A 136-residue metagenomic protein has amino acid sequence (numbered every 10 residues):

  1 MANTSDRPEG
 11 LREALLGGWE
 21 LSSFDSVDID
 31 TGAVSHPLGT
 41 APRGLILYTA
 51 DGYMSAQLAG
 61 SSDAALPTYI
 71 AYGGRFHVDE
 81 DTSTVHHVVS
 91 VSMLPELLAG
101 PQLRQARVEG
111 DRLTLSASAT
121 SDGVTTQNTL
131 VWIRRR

Functional and structural regions predicted by a protein language model:
M1-A71, D79-R136: Lipid interaction determinants
